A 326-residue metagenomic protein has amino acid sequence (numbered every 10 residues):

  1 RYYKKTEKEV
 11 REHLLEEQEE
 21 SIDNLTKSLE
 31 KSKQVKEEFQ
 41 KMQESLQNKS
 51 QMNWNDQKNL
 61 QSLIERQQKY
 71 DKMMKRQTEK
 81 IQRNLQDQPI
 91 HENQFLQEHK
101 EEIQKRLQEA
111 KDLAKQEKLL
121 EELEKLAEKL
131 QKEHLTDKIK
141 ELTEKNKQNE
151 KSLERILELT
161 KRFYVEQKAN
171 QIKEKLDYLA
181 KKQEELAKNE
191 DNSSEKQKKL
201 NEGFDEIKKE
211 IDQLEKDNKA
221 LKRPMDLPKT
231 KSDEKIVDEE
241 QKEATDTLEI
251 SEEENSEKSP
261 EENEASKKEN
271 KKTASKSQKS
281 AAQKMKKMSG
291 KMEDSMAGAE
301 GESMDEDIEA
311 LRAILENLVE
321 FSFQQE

Functional and structural regions predicted by a protein language model:
R1-E326: Feature detects intrinsically disordered, low-complexity acidic/polar segments
